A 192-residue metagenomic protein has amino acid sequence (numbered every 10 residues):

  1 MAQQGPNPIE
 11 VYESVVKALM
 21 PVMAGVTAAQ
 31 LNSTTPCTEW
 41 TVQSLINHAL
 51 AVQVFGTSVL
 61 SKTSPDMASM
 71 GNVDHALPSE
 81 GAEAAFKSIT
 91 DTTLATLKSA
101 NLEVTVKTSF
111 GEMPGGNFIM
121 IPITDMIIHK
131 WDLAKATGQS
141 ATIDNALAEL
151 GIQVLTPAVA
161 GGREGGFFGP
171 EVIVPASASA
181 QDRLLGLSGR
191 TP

Functional and structural regions predicted by a protein language model:
A2-S14, A18, G25-T38, S58-M70 (+2 more regions): Structured surface interface patches that mediate subunit assembly and partner/cofactor docking
L45: N-terminal cationic and glycine-rich segments that engage phosphates or anionic surfaces
H48-A49: Glycine-rich loop at the start of a catalytic domain that most often binds anionic cofactors/ligands
